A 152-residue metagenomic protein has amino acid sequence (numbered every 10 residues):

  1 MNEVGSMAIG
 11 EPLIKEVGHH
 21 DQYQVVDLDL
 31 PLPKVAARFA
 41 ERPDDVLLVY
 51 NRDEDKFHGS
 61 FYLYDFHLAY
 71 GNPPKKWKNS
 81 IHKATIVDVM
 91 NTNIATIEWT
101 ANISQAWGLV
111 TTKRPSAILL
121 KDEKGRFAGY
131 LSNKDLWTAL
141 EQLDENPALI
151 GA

Functional and structural regions predicted by a protein language model:
M1-Q22, Y62-A95, N102-T112, F127-A152: Tandem CBS (Bateman) regulatory domains
V25-D44, Y50-N51, A95-P115, L120-E123 (+1 more regions): The conserved cystathionine-beta-synthase
V49-R52, L63: Acidic/polar N-terminal loop/beta-strand segments that form early-domain functional surfaces
